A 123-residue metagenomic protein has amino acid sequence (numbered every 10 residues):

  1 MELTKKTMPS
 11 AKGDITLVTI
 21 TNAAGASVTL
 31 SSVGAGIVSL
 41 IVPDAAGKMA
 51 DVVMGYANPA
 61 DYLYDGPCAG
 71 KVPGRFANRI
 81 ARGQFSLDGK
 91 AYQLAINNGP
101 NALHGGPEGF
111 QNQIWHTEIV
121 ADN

Functional and structural regions predicted by a protein language model:
M1-N123: Surface-exposed acidic/polar loop and edge beta-strand patches at domain peripheries
